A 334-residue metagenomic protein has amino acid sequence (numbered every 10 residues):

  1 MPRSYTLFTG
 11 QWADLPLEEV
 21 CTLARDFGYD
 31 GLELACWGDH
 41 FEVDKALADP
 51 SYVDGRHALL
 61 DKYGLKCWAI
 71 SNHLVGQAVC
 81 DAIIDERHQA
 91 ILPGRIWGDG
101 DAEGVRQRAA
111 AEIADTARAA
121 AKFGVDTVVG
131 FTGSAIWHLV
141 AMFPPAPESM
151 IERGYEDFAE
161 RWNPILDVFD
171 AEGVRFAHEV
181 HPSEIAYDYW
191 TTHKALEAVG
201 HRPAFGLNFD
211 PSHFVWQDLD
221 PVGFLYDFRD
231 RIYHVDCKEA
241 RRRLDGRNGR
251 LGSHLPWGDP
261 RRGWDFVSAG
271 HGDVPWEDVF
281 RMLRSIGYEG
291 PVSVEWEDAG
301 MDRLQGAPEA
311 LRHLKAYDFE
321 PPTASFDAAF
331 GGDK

Functional and structural regions predicted by a protein language model:
M1-L15: Boundary/entry segment of secreted carbohydrate-active catalytic domains
M1-Y5, G28-D30, D61-W68, F123-T127 (+4 more regions): Short, well-ordered coil/turn segments that N-cap beta-strands
F8-W12, A35-D39, N72-V75, G133-A135 (+4 more regions): Active-site beta-loop-alpha junctions enriched in small/polar residues
D14, E19, L23, K62 (+1 more regions): Active-site acidic/histidine proton-transfer and metal-coordination neighborhood in alpha/beta enzyme cores
A24, L32, L60, I70 (+9 more regions): Conserved, mostly hydrophobic/aromatic
G31, I70, A146, I151-D273 (+1 more regions): Acidic/histidine-rich catalytic cores of soluble enzymes
A35-H57, T132-L139: Glycine-rich, proline-tolerant flexible connector loops at the mouths of alpha/beta enzymes
R303-T323, F330: C-terminal helical cap(s) of enzyme catalytic domains, especially alpha/beta-barrels
